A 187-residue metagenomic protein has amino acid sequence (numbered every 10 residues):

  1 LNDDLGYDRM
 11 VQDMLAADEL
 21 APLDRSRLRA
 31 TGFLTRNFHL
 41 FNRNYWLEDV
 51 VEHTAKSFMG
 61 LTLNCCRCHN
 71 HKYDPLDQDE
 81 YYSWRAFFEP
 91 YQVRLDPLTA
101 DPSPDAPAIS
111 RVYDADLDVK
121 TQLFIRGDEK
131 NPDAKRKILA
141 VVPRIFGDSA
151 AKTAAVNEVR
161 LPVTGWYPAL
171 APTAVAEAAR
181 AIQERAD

Functional and structural regions predicted by a protein language model:
L1-D114, T121: Short, structured secondary-structure elements that scaffold catalytic or ligand/cofactor-binding regions
Y82-D187: Substrate/cofactor-recognition hotspot
